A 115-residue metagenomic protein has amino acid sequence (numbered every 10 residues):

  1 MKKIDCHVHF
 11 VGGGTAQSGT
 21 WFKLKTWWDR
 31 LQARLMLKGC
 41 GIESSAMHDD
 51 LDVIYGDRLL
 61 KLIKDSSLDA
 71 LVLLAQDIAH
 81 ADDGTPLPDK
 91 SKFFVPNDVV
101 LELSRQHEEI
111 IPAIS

Functional and structural regions predicted by a protein language model:
M1-S115: Helix-coil boundary/capping segments in enzymes
